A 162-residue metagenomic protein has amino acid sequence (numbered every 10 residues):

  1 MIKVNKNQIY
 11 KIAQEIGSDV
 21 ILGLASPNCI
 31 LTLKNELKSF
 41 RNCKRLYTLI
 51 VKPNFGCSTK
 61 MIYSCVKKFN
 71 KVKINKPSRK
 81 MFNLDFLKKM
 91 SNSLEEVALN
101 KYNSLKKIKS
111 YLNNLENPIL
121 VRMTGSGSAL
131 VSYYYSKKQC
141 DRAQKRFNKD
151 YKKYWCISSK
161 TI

Functional and structural regions predicted by a protein language model:
M1-A13, L22: DPxDG-like acidic metal-binding loop motif
G23, C29-L120, Y133-K153, I157-I162: Conserved, helical-rich catalytic subdomain that frames metal- and/or nucleotide-binding sites in enzyme alpha/beta
G127-L130: Conserved glycine-rich beta-strand-loop-beta hairpin in the small C-terminal domain of fold type I
